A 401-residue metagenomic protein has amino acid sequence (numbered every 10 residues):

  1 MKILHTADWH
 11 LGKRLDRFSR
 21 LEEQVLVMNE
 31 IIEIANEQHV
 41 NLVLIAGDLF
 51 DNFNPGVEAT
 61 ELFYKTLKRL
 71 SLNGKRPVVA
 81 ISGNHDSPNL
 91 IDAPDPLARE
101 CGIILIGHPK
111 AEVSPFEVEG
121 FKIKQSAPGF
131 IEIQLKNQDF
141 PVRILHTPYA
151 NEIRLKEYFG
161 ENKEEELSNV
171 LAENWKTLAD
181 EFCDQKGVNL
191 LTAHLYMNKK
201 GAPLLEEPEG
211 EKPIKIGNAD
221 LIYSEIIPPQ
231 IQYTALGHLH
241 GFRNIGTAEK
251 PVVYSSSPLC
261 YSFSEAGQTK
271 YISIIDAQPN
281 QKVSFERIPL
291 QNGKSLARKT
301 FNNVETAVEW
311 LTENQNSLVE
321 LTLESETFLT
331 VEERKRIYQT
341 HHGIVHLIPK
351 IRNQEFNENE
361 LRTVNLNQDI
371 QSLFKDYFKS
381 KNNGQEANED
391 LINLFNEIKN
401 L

Functional and structural regions predicted by a protein language model:
M1-K68, L72-K75, N89, L394-L401: N-terminal active-site segment of His-dependent metallophosphoesterases
T6-A7, V43-G47, P77-N84, I104-P109 (+3 more regions): Active-site neighborhood of phospho(di)ester-bond hydrolases with catalytic His/Asp-centered motifs
G12-K13, D51-N54, I81-D92, A111-S114 (+4 more regions): Active-site environment of divalent metal-dependent phosphoester hydrolases
D16, L49-T66, S82-C101, G107 (+2 more regions): Metal-dependent catalytic neighborhoods of phosphoester/phosphodiester hydrolases
L42, A277-L401: Accessory, non-catalytic peripheral segments of nucleic-acid enzymes
C101-I216, Q278: Conserved catalytic scaffold of divalent metal-dependent phosphoesterases
I106, M197-D276, Q281: Conserved beta-sheet core of the metallophosphoesterase superfamily
E117-F140, K250-N314: Binuclear metal-dependent phosphoesterase catalytic core
